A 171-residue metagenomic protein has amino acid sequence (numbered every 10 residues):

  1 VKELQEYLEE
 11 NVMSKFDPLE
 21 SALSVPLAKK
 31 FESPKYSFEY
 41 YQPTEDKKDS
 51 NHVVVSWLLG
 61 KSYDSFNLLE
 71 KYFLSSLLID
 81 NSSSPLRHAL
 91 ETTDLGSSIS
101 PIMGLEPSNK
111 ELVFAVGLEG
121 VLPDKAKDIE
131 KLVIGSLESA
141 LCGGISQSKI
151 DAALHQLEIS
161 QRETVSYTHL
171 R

Functional and structural regions predicted by a protein language model:
V1-K35, P43-R171: Charge-rich, well-structured scaffold segments of protease-associated domains
